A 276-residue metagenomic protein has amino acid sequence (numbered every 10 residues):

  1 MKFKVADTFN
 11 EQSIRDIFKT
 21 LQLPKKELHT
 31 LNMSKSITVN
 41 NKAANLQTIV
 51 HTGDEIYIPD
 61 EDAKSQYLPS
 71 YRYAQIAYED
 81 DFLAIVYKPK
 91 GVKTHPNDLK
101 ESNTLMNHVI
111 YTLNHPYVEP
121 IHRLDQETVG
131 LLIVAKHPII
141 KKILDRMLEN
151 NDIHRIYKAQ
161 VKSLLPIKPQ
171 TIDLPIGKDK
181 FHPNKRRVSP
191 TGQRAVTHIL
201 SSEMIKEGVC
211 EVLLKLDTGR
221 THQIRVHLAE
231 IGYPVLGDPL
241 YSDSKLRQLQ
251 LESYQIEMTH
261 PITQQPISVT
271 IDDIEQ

Functional and structural regions predicted by a protein language model:
M1-T171, K180: RNA pseudouridine synthases
M1-T30, S202-V209, D217, T221-Q276: Pseudouridine synthases involved in rRNA/tRNA modification
I37, Y87, Q126, L131 (+5 more regions): Short glycine- and Lys/Arg-enriched binding-loop motifs that mark or flank ligand-binding interfaces
I176: Active-site environment of non-heme Fe oxygenases that use a 2-His-1-carboxylate facial triad
H182-P190, S244: Short aromatic-glycine motifs in intrinsically disordered, low-complexity regions
R194-V196: Short proline/glycine- and basic residue-enriched helix-capping loop/turn segments at helix->loop/beta transitions
I199: Long C-terminal interaction/binding lobes of large macromolecular proteins
